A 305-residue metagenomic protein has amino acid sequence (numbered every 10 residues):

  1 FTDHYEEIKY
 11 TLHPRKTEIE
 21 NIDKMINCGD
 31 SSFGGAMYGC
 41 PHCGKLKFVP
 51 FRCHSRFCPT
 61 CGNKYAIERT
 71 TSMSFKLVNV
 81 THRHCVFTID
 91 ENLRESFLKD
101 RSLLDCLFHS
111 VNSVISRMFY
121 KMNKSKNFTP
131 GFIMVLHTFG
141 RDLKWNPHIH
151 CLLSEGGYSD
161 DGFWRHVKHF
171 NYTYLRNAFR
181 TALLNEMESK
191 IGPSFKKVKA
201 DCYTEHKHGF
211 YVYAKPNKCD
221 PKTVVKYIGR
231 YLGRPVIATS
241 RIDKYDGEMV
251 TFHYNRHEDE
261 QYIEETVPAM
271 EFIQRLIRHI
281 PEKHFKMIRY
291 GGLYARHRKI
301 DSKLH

Functional and structural regions predicted by a protein language model:
F1-H305: Beta->alpha loop/short-helix hinge microenvironment recognizer with preference for catalytic Tyr/His contexts
